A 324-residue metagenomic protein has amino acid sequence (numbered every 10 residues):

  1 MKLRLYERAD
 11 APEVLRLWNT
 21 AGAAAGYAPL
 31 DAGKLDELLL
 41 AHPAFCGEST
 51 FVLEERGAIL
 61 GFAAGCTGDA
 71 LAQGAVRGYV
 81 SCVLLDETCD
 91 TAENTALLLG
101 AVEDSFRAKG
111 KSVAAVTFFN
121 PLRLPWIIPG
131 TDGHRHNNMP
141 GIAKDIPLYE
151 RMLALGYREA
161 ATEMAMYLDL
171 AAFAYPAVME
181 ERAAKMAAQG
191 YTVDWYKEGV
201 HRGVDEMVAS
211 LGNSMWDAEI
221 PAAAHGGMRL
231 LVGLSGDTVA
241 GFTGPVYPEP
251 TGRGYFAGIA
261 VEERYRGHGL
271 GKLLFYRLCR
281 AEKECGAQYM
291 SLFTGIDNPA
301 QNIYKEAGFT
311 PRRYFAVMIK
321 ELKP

Functional and structural regions predicted by a protein language model:
M1-L39, T50-V52, E163, V178-M215: Short amphipathic alpha-helix that is part of the acyltransferase structural core
N19-T50, E55, A63-Q73, L211-E263: A conserved beta-strand-loop-helix scaffold within acyl/acetyltransferase catalytic domains
G61, A161-M164, G241, R313: A structural microfeature
V80-A92, F118-R123, I259-G267: A short, internal acetyl-CoA/4′-phosphopantetheine-binding micro-motif in the GNAT/acyltransferase core
D90-F106, V261, G267-R280, E284 (+1 more regions): Conserved acetyl-CoA-binding loop-helix of GNAT-fold acetyltransferases
T91-A187, A316-K320: Acyl-donor-binding surface of acyltransferase catalytic domains
A114-V116, F256, M290-T294: Conserved hydrophobic beta-strand within the GNAT/NAT acetyltransferase core sheet that lines the active-site cleft
M152, Y304-K305, F309: Conserved active-site tyrosine of GNAT-family acetyltransferases
